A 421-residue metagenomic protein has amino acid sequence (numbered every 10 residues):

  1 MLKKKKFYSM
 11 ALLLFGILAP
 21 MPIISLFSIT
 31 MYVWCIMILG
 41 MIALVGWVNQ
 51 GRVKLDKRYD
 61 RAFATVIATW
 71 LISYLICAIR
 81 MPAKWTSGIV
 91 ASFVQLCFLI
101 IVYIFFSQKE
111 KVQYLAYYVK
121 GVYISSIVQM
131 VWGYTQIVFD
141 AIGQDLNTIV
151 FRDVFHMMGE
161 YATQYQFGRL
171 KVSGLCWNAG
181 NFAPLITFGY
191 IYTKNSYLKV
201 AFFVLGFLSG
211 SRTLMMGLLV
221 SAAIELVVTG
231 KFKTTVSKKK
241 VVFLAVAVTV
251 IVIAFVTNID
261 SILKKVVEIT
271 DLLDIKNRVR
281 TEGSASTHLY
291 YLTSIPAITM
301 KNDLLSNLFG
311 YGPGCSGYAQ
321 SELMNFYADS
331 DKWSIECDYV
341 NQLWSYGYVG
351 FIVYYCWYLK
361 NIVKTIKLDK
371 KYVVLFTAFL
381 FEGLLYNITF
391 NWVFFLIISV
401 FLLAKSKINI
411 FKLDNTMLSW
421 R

Functional and structural regions predicted by a protein language model:
M1-R52, L71-C77, T377-F381, V393-I397: N-terminal signal-anchor transmembrane segment
M10-L12, L39-I42, I191, V373-R421: Transmembrane alpha-helices of multi-pass inner-membrane enzymes
R61, A222-V227, K240, Q342-L380 (+1 more regions): Hydrophobic transmembrane alpha-helices and their immediate junctions
T65-W70, A83-S107, Y117, G121 (+1 more regions): Aromatic-anchored transmembrane helix interface
V119-G143, Y165-V228: Alpha-helical transmembrane segments of multi-pass inner-membrane proteins
V131, T229-V279, T299-N302: A membrane-periplasm/extracellular boundary helix in multi-pass inner-membrane enzymes that assemble envelope glycans
A141-K171, C315-Y339: Interfacial juxtamembrane loops and adjacent helix segments that form the catalytic/substrate-binding surfaces
I275-Y346: Long extracytoplasmic/lumenal interhelical loops at the membrane interface of multi-pass membrane proteins
